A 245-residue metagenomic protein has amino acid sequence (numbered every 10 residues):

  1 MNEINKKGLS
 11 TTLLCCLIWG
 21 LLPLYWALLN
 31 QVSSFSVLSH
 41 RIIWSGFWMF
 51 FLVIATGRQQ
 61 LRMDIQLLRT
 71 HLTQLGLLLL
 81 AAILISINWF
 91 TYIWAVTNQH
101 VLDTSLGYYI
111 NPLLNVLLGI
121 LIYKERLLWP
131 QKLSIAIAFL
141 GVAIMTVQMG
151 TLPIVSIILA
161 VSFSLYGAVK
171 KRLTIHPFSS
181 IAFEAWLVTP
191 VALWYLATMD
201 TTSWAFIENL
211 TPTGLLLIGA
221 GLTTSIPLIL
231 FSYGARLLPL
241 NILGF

Functional and structural regions predicted by a protein language model:
M1-S39, A143-R172: Glycine-/small-residue-enriched transmembrane alpha-helix faces in small-molecule transporters and effluxers
G8-L14, L61-I87, I154-I158, A205-I226: Loop-to-transmembrane-helix transition segments
L24-S36, M63-Q66, W94-H100, L140-A143 (+2 more regions): Membrane-interface helix termini and inter-helical loops of multi-pass transporters
L29, V37, A95-V96, L121-Y123 (+3 more regions): Hydrophobic/aromatic residues within transmembrane alpha-helices of multi-pass small-molecule transporters
F35-I87, S162, F183-M199: Transmembrane alpha-helices of multi-pass small-molecule transport proteins
W94, N111-P130: C-terminal transmembrane-helix exit sites in multi-pass transporters
L106-I110, P177-L187, S225-F245: Helix-helix packing/entry segments at the starts of transmembrane helices
Y108, K124-I144, M149-I157: Loop-to-transmembrane alpha-helix entry segments
